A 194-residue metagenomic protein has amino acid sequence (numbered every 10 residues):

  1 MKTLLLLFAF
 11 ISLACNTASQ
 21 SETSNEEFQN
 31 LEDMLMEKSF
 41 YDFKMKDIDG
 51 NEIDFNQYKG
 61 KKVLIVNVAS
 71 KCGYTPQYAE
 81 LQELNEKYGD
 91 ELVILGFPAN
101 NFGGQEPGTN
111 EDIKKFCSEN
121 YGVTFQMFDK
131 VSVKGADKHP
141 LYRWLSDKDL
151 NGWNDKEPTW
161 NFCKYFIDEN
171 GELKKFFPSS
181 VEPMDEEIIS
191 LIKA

Functional and structural regions predicted by a protein language model:
M1-E27: Bacterial Sec-dependent N-terminal signal peptides
T23-N56, H139-P140: N-terminal "domain-start" segment that seeds a small globular fold
D47, N67-K71: Amphipathic alpha-helical repeat scaffolds
K59-K62, K71, T75-N100, C117-Y121: Conserved helix-turn-beta segment immediately C-terminal to the redox Cys motif in thioredoxin-like folds
E91-G108, T124-G135: Thiol-based oxidoreductase modules, predominantly thioredoxin-like and allied folds used for disulfide exchange
E111-W160: Short, internal strand/loop/helix patches that form the active-site neighborhood or redox-interaction surface
P140-R143, D147-A194: Thiol-/selenol-based redox modules, centered on thioredoxin-like and closely related oxidoreductase domains
